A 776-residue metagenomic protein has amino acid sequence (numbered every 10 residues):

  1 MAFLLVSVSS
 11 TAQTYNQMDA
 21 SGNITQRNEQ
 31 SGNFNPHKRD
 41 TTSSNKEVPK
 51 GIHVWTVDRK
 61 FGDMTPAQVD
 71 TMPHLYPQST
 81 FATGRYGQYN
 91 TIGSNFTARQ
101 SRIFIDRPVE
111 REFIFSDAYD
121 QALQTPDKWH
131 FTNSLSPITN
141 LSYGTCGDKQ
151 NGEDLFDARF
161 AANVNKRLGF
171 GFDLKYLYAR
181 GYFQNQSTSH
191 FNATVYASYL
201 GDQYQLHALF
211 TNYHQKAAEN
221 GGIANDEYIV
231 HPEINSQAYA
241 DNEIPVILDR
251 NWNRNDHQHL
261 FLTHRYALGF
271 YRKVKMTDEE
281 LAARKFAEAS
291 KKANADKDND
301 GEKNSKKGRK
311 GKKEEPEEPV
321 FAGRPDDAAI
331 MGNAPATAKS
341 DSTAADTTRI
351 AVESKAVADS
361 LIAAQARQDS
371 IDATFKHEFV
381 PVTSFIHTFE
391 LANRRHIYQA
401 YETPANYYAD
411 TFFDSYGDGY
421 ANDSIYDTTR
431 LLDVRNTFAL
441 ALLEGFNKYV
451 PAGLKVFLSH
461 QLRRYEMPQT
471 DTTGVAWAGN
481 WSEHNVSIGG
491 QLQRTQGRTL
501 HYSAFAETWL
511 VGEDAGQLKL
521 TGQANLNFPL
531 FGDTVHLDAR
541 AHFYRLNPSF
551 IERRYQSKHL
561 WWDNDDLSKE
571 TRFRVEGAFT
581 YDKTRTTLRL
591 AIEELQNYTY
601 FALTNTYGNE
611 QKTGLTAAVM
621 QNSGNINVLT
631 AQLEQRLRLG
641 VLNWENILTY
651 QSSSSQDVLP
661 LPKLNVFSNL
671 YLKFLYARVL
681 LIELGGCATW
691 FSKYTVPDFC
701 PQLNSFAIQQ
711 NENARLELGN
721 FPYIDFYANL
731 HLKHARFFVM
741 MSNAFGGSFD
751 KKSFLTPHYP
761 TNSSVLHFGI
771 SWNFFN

Functional and structural regions predicted by a protein language model:
M1-S7: Bacterial N-terminal signal peptides
V6, W129-T132, R159, Q491 (+1 more regions): Residue-level signal for the start and early helices of compact helical domains
V8-A12: Sec/Tat signal peptide C-region and signal peptidase I cleavage site
Q13-F261, R265-T343, T347-T348, V352 (+3 more regions): Membrane-proximal, glycine/serine-rich, low-complexity loop/turn segments characteristic of large bacterial
F210, I244-K313, D341, D346-T347 (+1 more regions): Exposed, low-structure sequence patches enriched in small/polar residues
